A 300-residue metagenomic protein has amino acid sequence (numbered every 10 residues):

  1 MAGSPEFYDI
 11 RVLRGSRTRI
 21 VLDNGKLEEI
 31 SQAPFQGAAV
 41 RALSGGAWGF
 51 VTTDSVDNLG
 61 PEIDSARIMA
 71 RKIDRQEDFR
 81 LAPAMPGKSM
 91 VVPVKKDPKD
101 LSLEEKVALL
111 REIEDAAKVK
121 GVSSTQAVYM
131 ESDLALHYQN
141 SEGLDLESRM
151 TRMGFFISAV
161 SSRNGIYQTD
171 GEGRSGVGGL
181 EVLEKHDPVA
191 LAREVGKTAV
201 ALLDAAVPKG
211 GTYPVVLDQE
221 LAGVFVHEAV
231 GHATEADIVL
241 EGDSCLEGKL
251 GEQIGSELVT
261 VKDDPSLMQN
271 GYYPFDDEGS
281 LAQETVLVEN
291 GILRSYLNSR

Functional and structural regions predicted by a protein language model:
S4, A192, K249-R300: Dual-mode signal for accessory low-complexity, basic/Gly-rich regions
S4-R19, G60-R149, L183-G223: Acidic low-complexity segments
I10-P34: Translation machinery proteins
N24-L27, Y138-D145, T198-L202, S244-G248 (+2 more regions): Glycine-rich, charged/polar anion/phosphate-binding loops that engage phosphate groups from diverse ligands
E28-K72: N-terminal cap/recognition module
S31-P34, R41-L43, K120, Y138 (+6 more regions): Solvent-exposed alpha-helices and their adjacent loops that cap or buttress functional pockets in soluble metabolic
F35-T53, F156-V160, Y273, S280-R300: Active-site and channel-lining beta-strand-loop segments that bind or position nucleotide-derived/phosphorylated
E104-H186, D218, V226, V230-D263: Extended amphipathic alpha-helical scaffolds
